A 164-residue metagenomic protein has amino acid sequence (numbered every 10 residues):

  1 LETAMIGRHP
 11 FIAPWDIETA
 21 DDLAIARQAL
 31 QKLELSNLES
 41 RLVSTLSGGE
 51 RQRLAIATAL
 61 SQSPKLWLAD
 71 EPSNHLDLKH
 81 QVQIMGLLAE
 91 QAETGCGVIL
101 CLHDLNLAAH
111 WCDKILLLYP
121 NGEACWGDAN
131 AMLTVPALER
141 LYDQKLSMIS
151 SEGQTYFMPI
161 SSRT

Functional and structural regions predicted by a protein language model:
M5, A20-L38: Conserved ABC ATPase "signature" region
L42-L46: Conserved ABC ATPase signature
I56: Hydrophobic anchor residue at the start of the ABC signature
S63: Conserved catalytic motifs of ABC-family nucleotide-binding domains
W67-D70: Catalytic Walker B motif of ABC-type/P-loop ATPase nucleotide-binding domains
L102-H103: H-loop/switch region of ABC-family ATPase nucleotide-binding domains
V135, E139-T164: ABC ATPase nucleotide-binding domains
